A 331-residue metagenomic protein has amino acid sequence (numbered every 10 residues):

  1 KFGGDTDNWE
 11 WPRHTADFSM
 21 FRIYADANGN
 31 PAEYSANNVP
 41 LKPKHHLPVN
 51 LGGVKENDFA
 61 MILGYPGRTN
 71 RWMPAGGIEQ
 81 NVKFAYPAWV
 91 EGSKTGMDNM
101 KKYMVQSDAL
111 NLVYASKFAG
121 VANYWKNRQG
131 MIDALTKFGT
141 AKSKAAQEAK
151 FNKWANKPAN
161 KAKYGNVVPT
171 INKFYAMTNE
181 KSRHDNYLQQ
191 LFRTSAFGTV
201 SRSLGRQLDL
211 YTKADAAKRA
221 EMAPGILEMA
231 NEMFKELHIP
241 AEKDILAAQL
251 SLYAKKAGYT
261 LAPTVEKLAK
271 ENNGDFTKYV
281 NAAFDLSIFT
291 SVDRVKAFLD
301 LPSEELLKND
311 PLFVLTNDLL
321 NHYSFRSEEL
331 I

Functional and structural regions predicted by a protein language model:
K1-I331: Terminal presequence/propeptide segments associated with secretion/organelle targeting and zymogen/polyprotein
